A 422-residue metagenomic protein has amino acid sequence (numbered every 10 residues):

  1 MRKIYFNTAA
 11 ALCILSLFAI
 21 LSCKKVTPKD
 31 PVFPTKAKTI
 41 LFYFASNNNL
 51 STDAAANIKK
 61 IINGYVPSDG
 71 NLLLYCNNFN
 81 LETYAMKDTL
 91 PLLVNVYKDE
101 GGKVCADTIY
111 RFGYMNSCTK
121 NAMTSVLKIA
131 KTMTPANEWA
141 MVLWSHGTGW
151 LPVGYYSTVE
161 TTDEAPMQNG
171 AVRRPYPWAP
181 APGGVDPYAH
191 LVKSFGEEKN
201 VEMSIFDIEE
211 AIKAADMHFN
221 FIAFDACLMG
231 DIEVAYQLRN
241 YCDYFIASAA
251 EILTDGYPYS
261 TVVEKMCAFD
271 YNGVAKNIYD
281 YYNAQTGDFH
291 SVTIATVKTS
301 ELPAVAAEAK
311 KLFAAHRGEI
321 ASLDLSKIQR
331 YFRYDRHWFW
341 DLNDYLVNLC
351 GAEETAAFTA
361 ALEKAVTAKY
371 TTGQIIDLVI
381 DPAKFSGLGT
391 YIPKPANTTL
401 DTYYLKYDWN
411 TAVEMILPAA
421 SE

Functional and structural regions predicted by a protein language model:
M1-I4, C13-T39: Bacterial Sec-dependent N-terminal signal peptides
V26-L81, M133, T158: Acidic/polar, low-complexity intrinsically disordered N-terminal segments immediately downstream of a Sec signal
K36-T39, P67-L73, T134-A140, D216-F221 (+1 more regions): Loop/turn elements at helix/coil->beta-strand transitions in domains of secreted/extracellular proteins
S46-N49, N78-E82, S145-L151, A226-D231 (+2 more regions): Solvent-exposed loop/turn segments at secondary-structure junctions within structured extracellular/periplasmic domains
A55-I58, I62, K120-L127, I205 (+2 more regions): Extracytoplasmic/secreted envelope proteins and their assembly/folding machinery, especially bacterial periplasmic
N77-Y110, E138, V142-E198: Surface-exposed loop and adjacent secondary-structure segments within mature catalytic domains
D99-T132: Functional beta-strand-loop-alpha-helix junction segments that form "active/interaction loops" within catalytic
Q168-E422: Terminal, contiguous helix-loop blocks that mediate binding/assembly
